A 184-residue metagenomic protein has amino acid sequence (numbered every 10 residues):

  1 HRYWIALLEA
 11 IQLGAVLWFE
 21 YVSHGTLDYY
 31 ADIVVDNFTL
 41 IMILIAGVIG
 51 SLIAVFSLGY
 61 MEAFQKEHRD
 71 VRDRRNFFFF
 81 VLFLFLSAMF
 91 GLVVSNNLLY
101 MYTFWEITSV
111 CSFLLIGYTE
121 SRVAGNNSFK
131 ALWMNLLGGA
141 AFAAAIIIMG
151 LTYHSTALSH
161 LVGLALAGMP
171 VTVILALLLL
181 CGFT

Functional and structural regions predicted by a protein language model:
H1-T184: ...captures the hydrophobic TM-helix bundle architecture rather than a specific catalytic motif, and can also fire on
